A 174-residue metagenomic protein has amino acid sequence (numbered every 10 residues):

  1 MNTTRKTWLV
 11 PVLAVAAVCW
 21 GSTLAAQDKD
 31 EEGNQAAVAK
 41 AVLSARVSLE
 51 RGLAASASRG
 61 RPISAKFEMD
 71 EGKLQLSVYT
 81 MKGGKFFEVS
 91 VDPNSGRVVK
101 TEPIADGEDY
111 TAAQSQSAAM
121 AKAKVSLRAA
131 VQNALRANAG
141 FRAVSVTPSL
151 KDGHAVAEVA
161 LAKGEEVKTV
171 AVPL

Functional and structural regions predicted by a protein language model:
N2-L174: Long, terminal "pre-/pro-" and other extracytoplasmic accessory regions that lie outside the mature folded/catalytic
